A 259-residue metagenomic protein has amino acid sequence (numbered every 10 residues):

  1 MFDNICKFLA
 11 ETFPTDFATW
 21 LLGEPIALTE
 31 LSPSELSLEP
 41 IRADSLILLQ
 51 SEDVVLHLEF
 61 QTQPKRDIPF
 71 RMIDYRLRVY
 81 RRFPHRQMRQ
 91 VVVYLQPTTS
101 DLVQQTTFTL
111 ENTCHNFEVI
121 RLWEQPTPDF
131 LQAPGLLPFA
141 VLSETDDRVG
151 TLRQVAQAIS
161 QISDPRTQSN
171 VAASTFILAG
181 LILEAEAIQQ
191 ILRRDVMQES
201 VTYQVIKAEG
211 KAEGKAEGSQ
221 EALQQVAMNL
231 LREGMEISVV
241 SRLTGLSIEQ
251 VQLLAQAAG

Functional and structural regions predicted by a protein language model:
M1-G259: Elongated, amphipathic alpha-helical interaction scaffolds
